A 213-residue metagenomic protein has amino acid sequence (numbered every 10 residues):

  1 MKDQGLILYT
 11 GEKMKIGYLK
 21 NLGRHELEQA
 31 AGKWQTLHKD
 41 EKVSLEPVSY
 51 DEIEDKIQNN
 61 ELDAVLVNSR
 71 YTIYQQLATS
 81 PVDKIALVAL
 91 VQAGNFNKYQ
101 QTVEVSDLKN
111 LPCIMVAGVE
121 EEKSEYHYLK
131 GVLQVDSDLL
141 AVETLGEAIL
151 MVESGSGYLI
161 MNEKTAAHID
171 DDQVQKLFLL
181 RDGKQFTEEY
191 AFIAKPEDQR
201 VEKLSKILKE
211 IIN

Functional and structural regions predicted by a protein language model:
D3-Y71: Central regulatory/effector-binding core of bacterial HTH transcription factors
E26, L179-N213: A late-sequence structural motif
L27, L111-Q134, R200-E202: Secondary-structure junction motif
E41-S49, V135-E147: Short beta-strand-to-loop elements that line the ligand-binding cleft of bilobed periplasmic-binding protein-like
N68-Q75, G146-F178: A ligand-binding cleft/hinge motif common to bilobed small-molecule-binding domains
A78-V88, D171-T187, P196: Short beta-strand->loop
T79-L87, V91-C113: Flexible hinge/capping segments at coil-to-helix
G94-E104, E121, G183-Q185, P196-K203: Short helix-loop capping/hinge motifs at secondary-structure junctions, enriched in acidic/polar residues
